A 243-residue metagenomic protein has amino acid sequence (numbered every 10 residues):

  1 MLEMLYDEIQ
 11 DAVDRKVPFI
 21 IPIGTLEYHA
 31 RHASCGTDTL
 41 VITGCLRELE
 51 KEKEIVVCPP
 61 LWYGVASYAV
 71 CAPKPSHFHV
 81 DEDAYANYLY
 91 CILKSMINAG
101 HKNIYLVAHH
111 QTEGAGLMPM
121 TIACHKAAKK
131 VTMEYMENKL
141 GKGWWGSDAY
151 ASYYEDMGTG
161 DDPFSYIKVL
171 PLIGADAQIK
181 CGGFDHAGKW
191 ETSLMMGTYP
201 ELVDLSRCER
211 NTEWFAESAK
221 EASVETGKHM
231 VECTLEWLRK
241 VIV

Functional and structural regions predicted by a protein language model:
M1-Y105, H109-V243: Extended, histidine- and acidic-residue-enriched regions that form the cofactor-binding/catalytic faces
